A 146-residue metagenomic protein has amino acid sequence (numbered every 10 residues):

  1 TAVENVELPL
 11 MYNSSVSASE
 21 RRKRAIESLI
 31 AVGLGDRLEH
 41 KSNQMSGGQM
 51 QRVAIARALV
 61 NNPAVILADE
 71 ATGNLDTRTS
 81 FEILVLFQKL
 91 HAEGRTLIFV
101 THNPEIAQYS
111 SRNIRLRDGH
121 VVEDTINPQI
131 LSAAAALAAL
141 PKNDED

Functional and structural regions predicted by a protein language model:
T1-Y109, N113: ABC family nucleotide-binding domain
R117: A cytosolic small-molecule/anion-sensing beta-strand core signal
H120-D146: Conserved beta-strand-loop-alpha-helix hinge in the C-terminal portion of ABC ATPase nucleotide-binding domains
